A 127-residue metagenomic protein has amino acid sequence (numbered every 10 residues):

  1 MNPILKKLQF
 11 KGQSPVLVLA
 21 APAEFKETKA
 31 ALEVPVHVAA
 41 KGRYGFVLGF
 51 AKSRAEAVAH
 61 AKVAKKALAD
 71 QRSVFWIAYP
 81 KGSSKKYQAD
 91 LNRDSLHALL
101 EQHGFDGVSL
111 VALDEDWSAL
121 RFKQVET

Functional and structural regions predicted by a protein language model:
M1-K29: N-terminal, charge-rich interaction modules
S14, L19-P22, A40-G42, F50 (+1 more regions): Catalytic cores of nucleic-acid ligases and guanylyltransferases
V34-Y44: Short acidic low-complexity segments
V47-V58: Short, glycine-rich nucleotide/cofactor-binding loops
V58-R93: Mid-chain, well-packed structural core segment of small domains
D90-V111: Conserved Class I S-adenosyl-L-methionine
G104-T127: Class I S-adenosyl-L-methionine
